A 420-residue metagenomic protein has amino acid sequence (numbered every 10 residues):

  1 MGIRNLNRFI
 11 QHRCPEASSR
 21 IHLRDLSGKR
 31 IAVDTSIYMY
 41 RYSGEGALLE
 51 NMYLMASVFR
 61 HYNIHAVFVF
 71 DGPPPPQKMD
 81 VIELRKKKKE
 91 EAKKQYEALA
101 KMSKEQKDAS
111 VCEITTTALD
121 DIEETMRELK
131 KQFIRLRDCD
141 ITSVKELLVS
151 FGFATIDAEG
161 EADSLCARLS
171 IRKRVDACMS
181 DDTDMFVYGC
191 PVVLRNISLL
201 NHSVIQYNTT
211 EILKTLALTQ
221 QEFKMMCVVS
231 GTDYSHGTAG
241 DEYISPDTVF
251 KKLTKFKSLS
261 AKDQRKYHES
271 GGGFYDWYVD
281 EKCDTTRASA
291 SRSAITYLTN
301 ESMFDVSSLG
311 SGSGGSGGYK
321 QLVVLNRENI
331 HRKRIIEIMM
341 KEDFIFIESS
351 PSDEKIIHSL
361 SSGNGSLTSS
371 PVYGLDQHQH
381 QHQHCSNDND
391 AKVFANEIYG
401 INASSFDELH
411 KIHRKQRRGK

Functional and structural regions predicted by a protein language model:
G2-A17, D25-E159, L165-R168: Noncatalytic, basic helical substrate-engagement surface that gates or grips nucleic-acid strands
A17-S27, Y62, Q206-D376, H384-K420: Non-catalytic nucleic-acid-binding/docking modules located in mid-to-C-terminal regions of nucleic-acid enzymes
P73-P76, E161-L165, D184-Y188, D241-P246 (+1 more regions): Short amphipathic alpha-helical segments embedded in low-complexity Lys/Glu-rich regions
L84-K87, R174-D176, R195-L199: Short, hinge-like loop/turn segments at secondary-structure boundaries
S150, A154, R172-V175, D233-H236: Short amphipathic alpha-helical interaction elements and helix-loop-helix interfaces that mediate dimerization
C166-L194: Acidic, metal-binding active-site segment of PIN/NYN-like and related structure-specific nucleases
D176-T183, L200-V204, T219: A polyampholytic, Gly/Pro-enriched intrinsically disordered region
V192, S198-I212: Catalytic or ion-translocation cores adjacent to nucleophile or general acid/base/metal-coordination motifs in diverse
